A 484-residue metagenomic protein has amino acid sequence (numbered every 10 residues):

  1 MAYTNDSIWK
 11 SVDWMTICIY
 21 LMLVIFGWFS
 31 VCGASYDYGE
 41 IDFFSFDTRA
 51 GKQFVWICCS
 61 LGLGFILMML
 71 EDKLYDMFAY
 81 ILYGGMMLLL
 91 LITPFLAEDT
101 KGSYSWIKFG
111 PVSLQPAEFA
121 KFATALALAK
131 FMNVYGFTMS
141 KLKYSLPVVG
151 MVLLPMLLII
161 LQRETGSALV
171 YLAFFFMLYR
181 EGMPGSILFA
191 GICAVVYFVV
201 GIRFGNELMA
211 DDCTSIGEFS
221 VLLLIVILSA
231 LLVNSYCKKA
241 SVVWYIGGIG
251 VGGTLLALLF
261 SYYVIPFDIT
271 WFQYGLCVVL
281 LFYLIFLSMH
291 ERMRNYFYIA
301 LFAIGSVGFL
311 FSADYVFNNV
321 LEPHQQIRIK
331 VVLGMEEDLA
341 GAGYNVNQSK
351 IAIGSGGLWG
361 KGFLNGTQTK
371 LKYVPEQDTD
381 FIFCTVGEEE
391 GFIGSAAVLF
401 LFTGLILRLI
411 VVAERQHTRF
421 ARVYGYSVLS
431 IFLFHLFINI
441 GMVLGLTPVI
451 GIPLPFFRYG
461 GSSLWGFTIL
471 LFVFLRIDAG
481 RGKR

Functional and structural regions predicted by a protein language model:
M1-K10: Short, Lys/Arg-rich, polar N-terminal cytosolic tail immediately upstream of the first transmembrane signal-anchor
I8-W9, S145, L371-V374, Q416-H417: Helix-boundary and loop/linker segments of multi-pass membrane transporters
V12-M22, Y80-M86, I351-K361: Alpha-helical transmembrane segments of integral membrane proteins, especially early/N-terminal helices
I19-M22, W28-S30, G39-A340, C384-M442 (+2 more regions): Hydrophobic alpha-helical transmembrane segments of multi-pass inner membrane proteins, especially in bacterial systems
G110-A120, Q162-R163, G357-L358, V449-T468: Glycine/serine-rich anion-binding loops at beta->alpha junctions that coordinate negatively charged ligand groups
E164-L169, K361-G366, Q377-T379, I450 (+2 more regions): Transmembrane helix boundary and interhelical junction motifs in multipass membrane proteins
S229-L231, G445-G482: Transmembrane alpha-helices of multi-pass inner-membrane enzymes
R328-I382, E390-G394: TM-adjacent membrane-interface loops and short helices in multi-pass inner/ER membrane proteins
